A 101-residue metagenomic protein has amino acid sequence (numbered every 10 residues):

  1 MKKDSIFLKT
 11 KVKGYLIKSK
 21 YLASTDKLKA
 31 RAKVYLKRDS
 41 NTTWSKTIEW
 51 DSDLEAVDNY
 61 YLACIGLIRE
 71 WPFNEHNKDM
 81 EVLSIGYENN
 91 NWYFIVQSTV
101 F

Functional and structural regions predicted by a protein language model:
K2-F101: Catalytic phosphate/metal-binding cores of nucleic-acid and nucleotide-processing enzymes, i.e., regions that mediate
